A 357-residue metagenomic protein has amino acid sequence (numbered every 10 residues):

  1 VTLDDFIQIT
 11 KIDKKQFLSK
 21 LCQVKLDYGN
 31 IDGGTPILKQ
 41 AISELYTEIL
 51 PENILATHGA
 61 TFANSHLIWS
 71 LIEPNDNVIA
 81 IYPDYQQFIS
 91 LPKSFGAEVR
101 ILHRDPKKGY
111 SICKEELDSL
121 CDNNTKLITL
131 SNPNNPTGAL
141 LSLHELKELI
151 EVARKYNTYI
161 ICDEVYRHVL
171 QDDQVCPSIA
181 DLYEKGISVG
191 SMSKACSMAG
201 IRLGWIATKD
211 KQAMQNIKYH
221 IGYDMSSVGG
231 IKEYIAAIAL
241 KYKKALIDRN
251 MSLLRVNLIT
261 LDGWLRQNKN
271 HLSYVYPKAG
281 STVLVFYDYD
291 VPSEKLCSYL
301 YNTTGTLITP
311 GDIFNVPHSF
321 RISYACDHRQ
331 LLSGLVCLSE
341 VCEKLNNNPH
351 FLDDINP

Functional and structural regions predicted by a protein language model:
V1-G59, H66, K241-Y242, L345: N-terminal small-domain helix-loop-helix segment of the aminotransferase-like
E48, D118, S298-I308, F314-P357: PLP-dependent enzyme catalytic core of the Aspartate aminotransferase-like
S70-P92: Conserved PLP-anchoring active-site segment centered on the Schiff-base-forming lysine
D76, A97, K155-Y159, E184: A short helix->loop->beta-strand "cap" motif at the edges of active sites that frequently abuts
F95, K155-Y156, N268, T304 (+1 more regions): Helix C-cap/helix->beta junction micro-motif
D105-Q174: Active-site phosphate-binding strand-loop segment of PLP-dependent enzymes
E184-R255, I259-W264, V336, E340: Conserved core segment of the aminotransferase class I/II
A237, L253-D262, S273-Y287, H318: Conserved glycine-rich beta-strand-loop-beta hairpin in the small C-terminal domain of fold type I
